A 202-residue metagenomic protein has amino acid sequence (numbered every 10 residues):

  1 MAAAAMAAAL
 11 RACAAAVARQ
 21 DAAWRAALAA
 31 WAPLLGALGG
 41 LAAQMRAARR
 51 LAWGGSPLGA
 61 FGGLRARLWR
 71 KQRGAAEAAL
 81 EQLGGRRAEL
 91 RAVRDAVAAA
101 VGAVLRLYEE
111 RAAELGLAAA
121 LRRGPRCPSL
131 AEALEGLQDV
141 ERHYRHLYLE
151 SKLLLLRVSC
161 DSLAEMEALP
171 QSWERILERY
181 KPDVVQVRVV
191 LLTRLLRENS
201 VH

Functional and structural regions predicted by a protein language model:
M1-Q44, H202: N-terminal alpha-helical scaffolding segments that mark the starts of alpha-solenoid/helical-repeat architectures
A4-R11, L35-D139, A164: Extended, amphipathic alpha-helical coiled-coil scaffold segments used for oligomerization/tethering in eukaryotic
V17, W24, G62, A164-M166 (+1 more regions): Intrinsically disordered, low-complexity regions enriched in Ser/Pro/Gly/Gln/His and often acidic
A99-H202: Charged, alpha-helical coiled-coil and adjacent rod-like segments in eukaryotic scaffold subunits that mediate
